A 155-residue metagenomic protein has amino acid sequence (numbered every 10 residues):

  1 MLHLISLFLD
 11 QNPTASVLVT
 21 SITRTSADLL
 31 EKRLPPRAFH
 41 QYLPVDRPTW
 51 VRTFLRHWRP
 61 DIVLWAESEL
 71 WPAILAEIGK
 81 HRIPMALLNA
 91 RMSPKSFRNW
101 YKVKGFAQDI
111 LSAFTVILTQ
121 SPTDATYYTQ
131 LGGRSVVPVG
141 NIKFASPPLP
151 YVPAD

Functional and structural regions predicted by a protein language model:
M1-Y151: Active-site and donor-binding regions of nucleotide-sugar-utilizing enzymes
